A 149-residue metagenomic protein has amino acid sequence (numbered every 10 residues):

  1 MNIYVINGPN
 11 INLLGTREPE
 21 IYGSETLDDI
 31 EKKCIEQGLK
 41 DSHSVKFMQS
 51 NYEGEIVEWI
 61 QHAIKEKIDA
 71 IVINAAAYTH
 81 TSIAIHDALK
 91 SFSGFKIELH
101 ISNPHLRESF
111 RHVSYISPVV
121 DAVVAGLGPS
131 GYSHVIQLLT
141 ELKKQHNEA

Functional and structural regions predicted by a protein language model:
M1-Y4: Extreme N-terminal starter segment of soluble prokaryotic enzymes
L14-D28: Glycine- and acidic-residue-enriched helix-capping/strand-helix junction motifs
K46-G54: Short beta->alpha junction loops
F47, L106-A149: Short, glycine-/small-residue-rich phosphate/pyrophosphate-handling segment
E55-I71: Short, electropositive alpha-helical surface patch
A63-K65, L89-S91, V113-P118: Short, hinge-like loop/turn segments at secondary-structure boundaries
D69-H105: Mid-chain, well-packed structural core segment of small domains
